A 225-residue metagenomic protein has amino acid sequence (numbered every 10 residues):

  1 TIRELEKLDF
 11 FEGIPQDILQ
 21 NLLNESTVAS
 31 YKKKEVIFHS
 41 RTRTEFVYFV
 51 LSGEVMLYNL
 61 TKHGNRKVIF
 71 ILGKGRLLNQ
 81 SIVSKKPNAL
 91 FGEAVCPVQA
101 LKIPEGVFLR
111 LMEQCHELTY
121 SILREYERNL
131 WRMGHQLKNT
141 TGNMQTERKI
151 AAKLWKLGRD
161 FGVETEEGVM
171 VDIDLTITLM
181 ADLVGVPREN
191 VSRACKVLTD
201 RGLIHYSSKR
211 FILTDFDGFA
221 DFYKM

Functional and structural regions predicted by a protein language model:
T1-K33, R76-L78, I82-V83: Cyclic nucleotide-binding regulatory module and flanking cytosolic helices
V28-A29, F38-H39, E45-L51, V68-F70 (+1 more regions): His/acidic/aromatic-lined binding-pocket segments of jelly-roll/cupin-type domains and related regulatory beta-sandwich
K34, E45-Y58, G73-G75: Glycine- and acidic-residue-biased ligand/ion/polar-headgroup-sensing regions
F46, E54, R76, P97-Q99 (+2 more regions): Structural motif
M56-K67: A short beta-strand-loop-beta hairpin characteristic of the jelly-roll/cupin
V68-E127, W131: Cyclic-nucleotide recognition modules
T119-L183: Polybasic "coupling" helices that flank or enter modular domains
L157-M225: Phosphate-/nucleic-acid-contacting segments
